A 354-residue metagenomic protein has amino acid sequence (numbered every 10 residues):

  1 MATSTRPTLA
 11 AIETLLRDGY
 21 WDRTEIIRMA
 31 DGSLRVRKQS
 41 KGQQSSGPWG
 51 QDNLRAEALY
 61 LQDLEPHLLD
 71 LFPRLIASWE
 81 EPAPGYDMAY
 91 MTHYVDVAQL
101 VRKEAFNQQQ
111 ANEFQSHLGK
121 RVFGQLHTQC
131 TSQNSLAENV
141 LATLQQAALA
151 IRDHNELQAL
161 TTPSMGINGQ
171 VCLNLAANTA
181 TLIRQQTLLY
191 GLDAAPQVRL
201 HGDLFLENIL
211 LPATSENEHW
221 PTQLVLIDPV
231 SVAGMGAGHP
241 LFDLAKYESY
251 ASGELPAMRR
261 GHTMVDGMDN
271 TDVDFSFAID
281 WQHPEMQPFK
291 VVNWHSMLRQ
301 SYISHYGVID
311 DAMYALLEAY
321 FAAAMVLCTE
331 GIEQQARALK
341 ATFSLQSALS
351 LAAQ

Functional and structural regions predicted by a protein language model:
M1-L16: Juxta-kinase regulatory segment immediately upstream of eukaryotic protein kinase catalytic domains
Y20-Q62, A98-L100, E104: ATP-binding glycine-rich loop module of kinase domains
T24-I27, I183-H239: Active-site acidic catalytic loop and adjacent metal/ATP-binding pocket of ATP-dependent phosphoryl transfer enzymes
L61-H67, Y94-H154, Q158-T161, G169-D193 (+4 more regions): Conserved kinase catalytic-core helix
P73-G85: Short beta-strand micro-motifs within the conserved protein kinase catalytic domain, predominantly in the N-lobe
P82-V95: Conserved short submotifs of the Hanks-type protein kinase catalytic core that shape the nucleotide-binding pocket
Q223-L224, V230-Y302, A319-A336: Active-site activation/catalytic loop segments of kinase-like enzymes and analogous catalytic loops in related
G331-Q354: Charge-rich, low-complexity intrinsically disordered segments
